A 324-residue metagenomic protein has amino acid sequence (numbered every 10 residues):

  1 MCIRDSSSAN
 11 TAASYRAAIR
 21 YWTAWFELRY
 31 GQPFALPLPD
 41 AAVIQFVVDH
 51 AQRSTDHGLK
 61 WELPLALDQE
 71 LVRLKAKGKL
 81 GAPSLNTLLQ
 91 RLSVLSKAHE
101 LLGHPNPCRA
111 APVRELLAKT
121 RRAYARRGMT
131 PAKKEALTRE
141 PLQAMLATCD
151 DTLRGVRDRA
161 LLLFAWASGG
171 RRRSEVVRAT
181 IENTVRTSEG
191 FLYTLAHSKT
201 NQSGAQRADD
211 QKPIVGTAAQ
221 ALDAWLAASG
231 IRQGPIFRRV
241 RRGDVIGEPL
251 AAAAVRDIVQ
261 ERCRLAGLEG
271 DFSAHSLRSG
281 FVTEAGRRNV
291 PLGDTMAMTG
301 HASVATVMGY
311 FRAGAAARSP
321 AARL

Functional and structural regions predicted by a protein language model:
R4-N10, R20-M129, A147-D151: N-terminal core-binding DNA-recognition domain of tyrosine recombinases/integrases
Y21-A24, V94-L101, L163-A167, R171 (+2 more regions): Alpha-helical scaffold segments in carbohydrate-active enzymes
R139-R173: Basic, Lys/Arg- and aromatic-enriched nucleic-acid-binding interface segment
F164-A165, E284-A285, M298, Y310: Short alpha-helical segment immediately N-terminal to, or the first helix within, an HTH/HTH-like DNA-binding domain
A165-F191, G293-D294: Short, charged phosphate-coordinating catalytic segments
T187-V245, D257-I258, R262: Basic, alpha-helical nucleic-acid-contacting "clamp/cap" segments
I231-R232, R256-A297, V304, A316: Short, basic (Lys/Arg/His-rich) helix/loop patches that form interaction surfaces in the mid-to-C-terminal regions
T299-L324: Catalytic-site neighborhood detector that most strongly recognizes the C-terminal catalytic loop/helix of tyrosine
